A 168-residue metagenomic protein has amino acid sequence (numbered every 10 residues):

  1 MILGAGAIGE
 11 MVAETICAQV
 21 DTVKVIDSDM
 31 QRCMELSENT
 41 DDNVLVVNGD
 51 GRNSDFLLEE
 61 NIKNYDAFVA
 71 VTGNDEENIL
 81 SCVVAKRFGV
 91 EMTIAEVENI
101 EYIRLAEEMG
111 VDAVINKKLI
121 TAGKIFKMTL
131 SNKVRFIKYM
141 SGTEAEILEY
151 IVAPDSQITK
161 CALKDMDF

Functional and structural regions predicted by a protein language model:
M1-F168: Cytosolic regulatory regions of ion transport systems
